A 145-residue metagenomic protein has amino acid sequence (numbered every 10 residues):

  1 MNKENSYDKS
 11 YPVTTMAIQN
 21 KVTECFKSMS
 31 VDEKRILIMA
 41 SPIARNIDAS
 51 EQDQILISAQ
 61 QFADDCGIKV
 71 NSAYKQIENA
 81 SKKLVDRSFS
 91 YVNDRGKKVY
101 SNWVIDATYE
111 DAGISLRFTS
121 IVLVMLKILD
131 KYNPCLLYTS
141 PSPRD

Functional and structural regions predicted by a protein language model:
M1-S140, R144: Charged, alpha-helix-forming regions
